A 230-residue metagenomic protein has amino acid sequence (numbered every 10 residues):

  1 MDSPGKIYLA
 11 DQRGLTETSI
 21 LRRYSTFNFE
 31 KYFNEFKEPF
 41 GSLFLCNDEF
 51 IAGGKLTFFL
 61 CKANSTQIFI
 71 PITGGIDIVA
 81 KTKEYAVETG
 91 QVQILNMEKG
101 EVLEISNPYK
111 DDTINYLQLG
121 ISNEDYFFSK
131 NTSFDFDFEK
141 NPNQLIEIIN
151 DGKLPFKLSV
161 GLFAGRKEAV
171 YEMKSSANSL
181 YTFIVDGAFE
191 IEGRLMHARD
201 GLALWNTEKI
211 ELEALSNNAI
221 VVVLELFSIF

Functional and structural regions predicted by a protein language model:
M1-N47, Y85-V87, S106-P155: A short, N-terminal "cap"/entry segment at the start of jelly-roll beta-barrel domains of the cupin/DSBH fold
I7-E35, S42-A63, I72-E88, Q93-G100 (+3 more regions): Conserved short histidine dyad/triad with adjacent acidic residue
A63-D77, G120, S175-E190: Short, conserved beta-strand element in jelly-roll/cupin
T82-E84, M97-F127, D151-L154, N206-F230: Ligand-binding loop in jelly-roll beta-barrel domains
E88-Q91, L202, V222-V223: A short, polar/proline- and glycine-enriched secondary-structure boundary/capping micro-motif
F134-I220, F227-F230: Acidic/His-leaning functional-site neighborhoods
